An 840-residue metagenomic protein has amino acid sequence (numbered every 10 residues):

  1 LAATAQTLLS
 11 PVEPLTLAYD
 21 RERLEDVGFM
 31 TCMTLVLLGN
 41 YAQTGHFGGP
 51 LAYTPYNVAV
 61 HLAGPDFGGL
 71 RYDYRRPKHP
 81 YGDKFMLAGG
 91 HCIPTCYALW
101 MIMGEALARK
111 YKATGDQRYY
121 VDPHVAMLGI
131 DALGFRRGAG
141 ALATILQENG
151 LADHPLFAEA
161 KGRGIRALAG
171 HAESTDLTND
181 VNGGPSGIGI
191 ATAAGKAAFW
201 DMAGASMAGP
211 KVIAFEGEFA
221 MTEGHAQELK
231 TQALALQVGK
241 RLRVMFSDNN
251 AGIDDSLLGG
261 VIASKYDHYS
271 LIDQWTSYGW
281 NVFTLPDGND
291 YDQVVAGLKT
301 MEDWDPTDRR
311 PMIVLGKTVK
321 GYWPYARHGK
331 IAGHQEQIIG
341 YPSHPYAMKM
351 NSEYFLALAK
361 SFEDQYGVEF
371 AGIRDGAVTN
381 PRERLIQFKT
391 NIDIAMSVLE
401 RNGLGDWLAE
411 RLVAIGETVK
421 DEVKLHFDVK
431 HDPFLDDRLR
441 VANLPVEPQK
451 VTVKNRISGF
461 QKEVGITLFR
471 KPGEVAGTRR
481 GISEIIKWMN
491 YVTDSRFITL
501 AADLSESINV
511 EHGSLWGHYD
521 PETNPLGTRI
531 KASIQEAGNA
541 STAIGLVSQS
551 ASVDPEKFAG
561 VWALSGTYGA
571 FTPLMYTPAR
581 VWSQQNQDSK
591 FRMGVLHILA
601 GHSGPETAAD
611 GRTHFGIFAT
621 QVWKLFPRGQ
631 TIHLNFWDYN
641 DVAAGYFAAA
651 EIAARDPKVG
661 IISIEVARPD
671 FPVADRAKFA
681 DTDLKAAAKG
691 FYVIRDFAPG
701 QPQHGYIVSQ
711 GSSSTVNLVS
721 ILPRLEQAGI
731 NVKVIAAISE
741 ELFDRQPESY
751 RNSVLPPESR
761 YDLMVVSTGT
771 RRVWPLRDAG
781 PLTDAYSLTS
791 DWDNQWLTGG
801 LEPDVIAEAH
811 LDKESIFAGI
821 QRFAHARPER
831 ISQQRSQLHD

Functional and structural regions predicted by a protein language model:
L17, L24, C32-V36, L51-L236 (+4 more regions): Cofactor-binding active-site loop characterized by glycine-rich and histidine/acidic residues
G28-T44, S247: N-terminal capping segment at the start of a domain
N40-T44, V58-L62, G69-D73, P80-D83 (+10 more regions): Short alpha-helical segments and helix-capping/turn motifs at coil-helix boundaries
A42-T54, F85-H91, G134-R137, A158-A160 (+10 more regions): Active-site nucleophile and cofactor-binding loops and adjacent substrate-binding regions of central metabolic enzymes
E105-Q117, L234-M245, S277, W582-S603: A glycine-rich helix N-cap at a beta->alpha junction
A113-G115, Y120-D122, A126, N351 (+3 more regions): N-terminal leader/propeptide and maturation segments of large enzyme subunits in energy/redox metabolism and hydrolases
G134-N179, I188-T192, M202-I213, T222 (+8 more regions): Thiamine diphosphate
N402-R592, F679-S714, S720-I730, T783: Non-catalytic terminal/interface segments that mediate subunit docking, oligomerization, and allosteric communication
